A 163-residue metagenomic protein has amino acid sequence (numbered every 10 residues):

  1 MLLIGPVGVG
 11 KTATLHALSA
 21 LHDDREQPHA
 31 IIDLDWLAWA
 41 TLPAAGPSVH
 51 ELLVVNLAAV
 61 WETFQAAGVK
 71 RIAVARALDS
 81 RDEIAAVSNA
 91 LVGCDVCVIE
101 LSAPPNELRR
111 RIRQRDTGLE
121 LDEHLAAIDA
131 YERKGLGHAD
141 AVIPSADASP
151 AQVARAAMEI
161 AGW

Functional and structural regions predicted by a protein language model:
L3: Hydrophobic anchor at the beta1->P-loop junction of P-loop NTPases
G8: Walker A (P-loop) phosphate-binding loop of P-loop NTPases
K11: Conserved lysine of the Walker
L15-E62: Conserved substrate/cofactor phosphate-moiety recognition/catalytic segment in nucleotide-dependent phosphotransferases
L52-D95: Glycine-rich phosphate-binding loop used to anchor ATP phosphates in small-molecule kinases, encompassing both
E83-I84, P105-R111, A151-Q152: Switch/connector loops and helix/strand junctions flanking conserved nucleotide-binding motifs in nucleotide-processing
G93-I112: Conserved phosphate-donor/acceptor-positioning beta-strand/loop module used by diverse small-molecule
T117-M158, W163: Small-molecule kinase domains that catalyze NTP-dependent phosphoryl transfer to phosphate-bearing small molecules
